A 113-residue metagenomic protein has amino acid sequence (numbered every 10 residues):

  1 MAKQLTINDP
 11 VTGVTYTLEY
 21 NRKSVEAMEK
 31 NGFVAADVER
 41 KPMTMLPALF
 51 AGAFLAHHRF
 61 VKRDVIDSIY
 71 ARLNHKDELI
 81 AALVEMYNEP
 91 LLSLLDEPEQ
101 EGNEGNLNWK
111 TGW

Functional and structural regions predicted by a protein language model:
M1-P10, E26, K30-R40, F60-W113: Charged interaction scaffolds used for protein-protein
T12-V14: Short acidic/polar mixed-charge low-complexity motifs
Y16-L18: Short, isolated positions in well-ordered beta-strands
N21: Residue-level signal for threonine
M45-A56, A81, E85: Short, hydrophobic/amphipathic alpha-helical patches that form generic packing surfaces within helical domains
